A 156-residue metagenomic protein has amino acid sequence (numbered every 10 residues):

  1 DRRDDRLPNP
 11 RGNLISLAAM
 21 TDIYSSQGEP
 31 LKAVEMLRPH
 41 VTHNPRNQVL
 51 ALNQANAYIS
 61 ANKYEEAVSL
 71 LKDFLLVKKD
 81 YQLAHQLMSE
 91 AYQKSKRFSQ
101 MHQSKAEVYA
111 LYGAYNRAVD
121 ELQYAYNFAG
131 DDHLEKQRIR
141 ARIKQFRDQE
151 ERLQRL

Functional and structural regions predicted by a protein language model:
P30, Y64, Y81, F98-S99 (+1 more regions): TPR-repeat structural position
V108-L156: Terminal, low-structured helical/coil segments at or just beyond the last alpha-helical repeat
